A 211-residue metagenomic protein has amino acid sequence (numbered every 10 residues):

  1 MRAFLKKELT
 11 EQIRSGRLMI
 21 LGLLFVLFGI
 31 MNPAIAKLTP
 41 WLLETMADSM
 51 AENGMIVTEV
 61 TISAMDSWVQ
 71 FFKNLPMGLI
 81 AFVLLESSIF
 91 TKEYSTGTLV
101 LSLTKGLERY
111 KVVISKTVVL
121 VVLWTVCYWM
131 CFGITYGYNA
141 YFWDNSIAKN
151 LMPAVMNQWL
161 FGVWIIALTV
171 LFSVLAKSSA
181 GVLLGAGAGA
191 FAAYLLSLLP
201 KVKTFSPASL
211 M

Functional and structural regions predicted by a protein language model:
M1-V26, S178: Aromatic- and glycine-rich beta-strand/loop motifs that create alpha-glucan
E11, T91, S102-T104, T169 (+1 more regions): Helix-capping/transition residues at the boundaries of transmembrane alpha-helices and the short helical linkers
R14, S95, E108, K177-S178: A helix-boundary/kink motif common to multi-pass secondary transporters, especially Major Facilitator Superfamily
L18, L24-I89, I114-A180, Y194: Secretory targeting signals
I89-V121: Helix-loop-helix units of permease transmembrane domains in multi-pass membrane transporters, especially ABC
F90, P200-K201: Small-residue-rich midsections of specific transmembrane alpha-helices
S179-A190: Alpha-helical transmembrane segments of multi-pass membrane transporters/permeases
K201-M211: Short hydrophobic, aromatic-rich alpha-helical segments embedded in or entering the lipid bilayer of multi-pass
